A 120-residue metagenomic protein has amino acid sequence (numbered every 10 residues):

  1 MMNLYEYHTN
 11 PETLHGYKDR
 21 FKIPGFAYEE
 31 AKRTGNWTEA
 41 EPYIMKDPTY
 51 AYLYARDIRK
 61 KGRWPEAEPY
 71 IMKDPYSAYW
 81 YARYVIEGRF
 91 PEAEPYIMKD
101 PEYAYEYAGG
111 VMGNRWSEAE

Functional and structural regions predicted by a protein language model:
M2-E120: Alpha-helical scaffold segments
